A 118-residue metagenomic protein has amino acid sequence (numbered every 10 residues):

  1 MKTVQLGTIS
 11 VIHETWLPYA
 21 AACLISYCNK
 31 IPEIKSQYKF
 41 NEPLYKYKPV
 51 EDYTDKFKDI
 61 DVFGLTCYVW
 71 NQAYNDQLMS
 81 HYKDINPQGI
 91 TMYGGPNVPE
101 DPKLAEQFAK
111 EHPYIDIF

Functional and structural regions predicted by a protein language model:
K2, Y27, S36-F118: Glycine-rich beta-alpha loop elements in corrinoid/cobalamin-binding modules across cobalamin-dependent enzymes
K2-H13, V62: Nucleotide-activated donor-dependent transferases that construct or modify glycoconjugates
Q5, W16, E33-Q37: Hydrophobic alpha-helical membrane-insertion signals
S10-A20, C67-A73: A short, glycine/small-residue-rich beta-strand->loop->alpha-helix junction that serves as a flexible
A20-K30: Short catalytic helix/loop segments, enriched in acidic residues and glycine and frequently bearing histidine
